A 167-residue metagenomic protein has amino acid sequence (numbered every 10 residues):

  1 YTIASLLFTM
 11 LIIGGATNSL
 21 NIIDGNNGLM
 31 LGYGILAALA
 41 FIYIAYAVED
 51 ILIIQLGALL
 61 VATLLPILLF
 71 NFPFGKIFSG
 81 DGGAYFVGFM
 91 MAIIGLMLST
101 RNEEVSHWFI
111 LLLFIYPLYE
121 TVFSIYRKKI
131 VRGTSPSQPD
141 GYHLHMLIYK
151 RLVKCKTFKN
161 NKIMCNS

Functional and structural regions predicted by a protein language model:
Y1-L11: Membrane-helix boundary/helix-loop-helix interface segments in multi-pass membrane proteins
I13-N21: Active-site alpha-helical segments that house and flank conserved acidic catalytic motifs for diphosphate chemistry
N18, N27-M30: PRPP/pyrophosphate-binding module of the type I phosphoribosyltransferase fold
L29-S167: Alpha-helical transmembrane segments
